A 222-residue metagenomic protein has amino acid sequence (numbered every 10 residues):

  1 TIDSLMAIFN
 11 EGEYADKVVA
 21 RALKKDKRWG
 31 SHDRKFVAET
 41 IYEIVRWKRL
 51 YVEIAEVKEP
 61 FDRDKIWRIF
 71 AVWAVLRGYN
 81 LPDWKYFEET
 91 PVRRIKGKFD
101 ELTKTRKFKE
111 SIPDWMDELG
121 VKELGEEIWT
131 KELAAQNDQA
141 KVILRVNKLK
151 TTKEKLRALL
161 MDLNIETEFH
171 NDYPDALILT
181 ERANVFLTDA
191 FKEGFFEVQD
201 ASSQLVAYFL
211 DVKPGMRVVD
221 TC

Functional and structural regions predicted by a protein language model:
T1-L187: Class I Rossmann-like S-adenosyl-L-methionine
R106, D189-E197: Class I SAM-dependent methyltransferase Rossmann-like catalytic core, especially the SAM/SAH-binding loop
G120, L144, V198, V206 (+1 more regions): Conserved hydrophobic/aromatic pocket- or pore-lining residues that grip, position, or stack substrates in active sites
V142, Q204, M216: Glycine-centered loop/turn positions within well-structured domains that cap or flank conserved ligand/cofactor-binding
T188-D189, Y208-P214: Glycine-rich helix-loop-beta junction characteristic of Rossmann-like nucleotide cofactor-binding loops
G215-C222: Conserved class I S-adenosyl-L-methionine
